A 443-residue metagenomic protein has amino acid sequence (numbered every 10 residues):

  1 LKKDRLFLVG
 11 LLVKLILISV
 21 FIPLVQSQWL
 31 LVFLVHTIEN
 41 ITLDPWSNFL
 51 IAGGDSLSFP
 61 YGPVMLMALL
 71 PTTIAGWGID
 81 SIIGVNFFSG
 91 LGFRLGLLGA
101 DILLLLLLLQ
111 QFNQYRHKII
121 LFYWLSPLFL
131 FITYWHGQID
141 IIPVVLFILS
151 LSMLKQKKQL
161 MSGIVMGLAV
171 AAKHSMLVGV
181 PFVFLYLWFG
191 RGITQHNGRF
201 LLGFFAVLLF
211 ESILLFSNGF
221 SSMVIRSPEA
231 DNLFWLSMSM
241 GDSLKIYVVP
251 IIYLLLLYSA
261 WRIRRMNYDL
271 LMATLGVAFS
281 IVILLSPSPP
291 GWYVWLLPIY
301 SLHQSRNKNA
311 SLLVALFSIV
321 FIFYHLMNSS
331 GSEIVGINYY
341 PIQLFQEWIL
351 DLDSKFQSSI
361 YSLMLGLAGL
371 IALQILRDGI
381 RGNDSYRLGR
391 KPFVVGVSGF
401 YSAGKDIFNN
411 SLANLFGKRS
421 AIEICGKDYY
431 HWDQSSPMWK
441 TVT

Functional and structural regions predicted by a protein language model:
L1-S227, S243-K391: Multi-pass membrane glycosyltransferase architecture that uses lipid-linked
Q138, L185, S411-L412, P437-K440: Short, glycine/charged-enriched secondary-structure capping and boundary segments
R226-S237: Membrane-interface interhelical connector segments
D384-F400, D433-S435: Conserved N-terminal glycine/acidic-rich loop preference
V395-L415: Glycine-rich phosphate-binding P-loop
N414-E423: Post-Walker A helix-loop "phosphate-sensing" segment adjacent to the P-loop in P-loop NTPases
I422-E423, H431-T443: Conserved nucleotide-sensing/catalytic segment adjacent to the nucleotide-binding pocket in NTP-handling enzymes
